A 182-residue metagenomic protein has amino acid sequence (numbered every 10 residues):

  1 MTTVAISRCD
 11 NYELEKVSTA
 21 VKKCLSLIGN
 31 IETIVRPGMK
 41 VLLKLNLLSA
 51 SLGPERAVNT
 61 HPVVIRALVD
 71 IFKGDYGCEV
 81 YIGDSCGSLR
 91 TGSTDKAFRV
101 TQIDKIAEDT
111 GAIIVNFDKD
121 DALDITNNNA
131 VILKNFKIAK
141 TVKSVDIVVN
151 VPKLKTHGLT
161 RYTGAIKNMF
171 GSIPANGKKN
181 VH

Functional and structural regions predicted by a protein language model:
M1-H182: N-terminal and secondary-structure boundary signal
